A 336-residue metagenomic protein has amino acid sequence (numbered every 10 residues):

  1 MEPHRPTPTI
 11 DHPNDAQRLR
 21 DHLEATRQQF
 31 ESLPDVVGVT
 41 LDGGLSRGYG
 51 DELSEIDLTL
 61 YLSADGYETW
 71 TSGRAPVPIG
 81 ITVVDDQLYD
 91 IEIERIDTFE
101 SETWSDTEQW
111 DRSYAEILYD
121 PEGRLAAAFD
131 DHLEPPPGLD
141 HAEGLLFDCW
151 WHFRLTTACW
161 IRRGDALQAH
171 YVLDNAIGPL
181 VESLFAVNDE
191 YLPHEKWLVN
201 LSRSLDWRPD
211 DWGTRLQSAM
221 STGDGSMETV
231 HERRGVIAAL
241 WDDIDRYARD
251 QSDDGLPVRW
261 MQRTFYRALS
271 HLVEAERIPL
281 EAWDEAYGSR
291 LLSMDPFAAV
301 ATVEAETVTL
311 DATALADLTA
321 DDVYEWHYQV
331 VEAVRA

Functional and structural regions predicted by a protein language model:
E2, G138-D321, Y328-A336: Conserved nucleotidyltransferase catalytic core and NTase-mimicking acidic/glycine-rich helix/loop elements in nucleic
E2-A16, D21, P76-D165, D245-L256 (+1 more regions): Conserved NTP/Mg2+-binding pocket subregion across the NTase superfamily
F30-L33: Acidic-histidine catalytic/liganding microenvironments
T40-E94: Catalytic metal-binding acidic patch
D51-L53, E102-S105, K196-L198: Short aromatic-enriched loop/helix-cap "lid" or pocket-rim segments at secondary-structure transitions that line
G66-E68, T98-F99, A314-L318: Short, charged/polar, Gly/Pro-enriched secondary-structure boundary elements
